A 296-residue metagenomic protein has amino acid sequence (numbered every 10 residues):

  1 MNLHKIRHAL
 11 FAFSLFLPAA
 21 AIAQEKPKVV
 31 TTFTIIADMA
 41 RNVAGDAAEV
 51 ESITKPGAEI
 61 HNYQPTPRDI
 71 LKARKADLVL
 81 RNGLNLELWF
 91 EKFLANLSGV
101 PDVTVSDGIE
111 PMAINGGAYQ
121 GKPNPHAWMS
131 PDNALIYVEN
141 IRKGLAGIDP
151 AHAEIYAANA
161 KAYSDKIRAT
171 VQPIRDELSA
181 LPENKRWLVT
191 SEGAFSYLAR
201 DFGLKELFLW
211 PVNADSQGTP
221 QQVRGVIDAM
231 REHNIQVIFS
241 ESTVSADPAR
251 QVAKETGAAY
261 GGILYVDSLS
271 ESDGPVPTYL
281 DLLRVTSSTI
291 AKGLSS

Functional and structural regions predicted by a protein language model:
M1-K5: N-terminal secretory signal peptides that target proteins for export/translocation
H8-P18: Bacterial N-terminal signal peptides
A23-S296: Extracytoplasmic metal-acquisition and chelation regions
